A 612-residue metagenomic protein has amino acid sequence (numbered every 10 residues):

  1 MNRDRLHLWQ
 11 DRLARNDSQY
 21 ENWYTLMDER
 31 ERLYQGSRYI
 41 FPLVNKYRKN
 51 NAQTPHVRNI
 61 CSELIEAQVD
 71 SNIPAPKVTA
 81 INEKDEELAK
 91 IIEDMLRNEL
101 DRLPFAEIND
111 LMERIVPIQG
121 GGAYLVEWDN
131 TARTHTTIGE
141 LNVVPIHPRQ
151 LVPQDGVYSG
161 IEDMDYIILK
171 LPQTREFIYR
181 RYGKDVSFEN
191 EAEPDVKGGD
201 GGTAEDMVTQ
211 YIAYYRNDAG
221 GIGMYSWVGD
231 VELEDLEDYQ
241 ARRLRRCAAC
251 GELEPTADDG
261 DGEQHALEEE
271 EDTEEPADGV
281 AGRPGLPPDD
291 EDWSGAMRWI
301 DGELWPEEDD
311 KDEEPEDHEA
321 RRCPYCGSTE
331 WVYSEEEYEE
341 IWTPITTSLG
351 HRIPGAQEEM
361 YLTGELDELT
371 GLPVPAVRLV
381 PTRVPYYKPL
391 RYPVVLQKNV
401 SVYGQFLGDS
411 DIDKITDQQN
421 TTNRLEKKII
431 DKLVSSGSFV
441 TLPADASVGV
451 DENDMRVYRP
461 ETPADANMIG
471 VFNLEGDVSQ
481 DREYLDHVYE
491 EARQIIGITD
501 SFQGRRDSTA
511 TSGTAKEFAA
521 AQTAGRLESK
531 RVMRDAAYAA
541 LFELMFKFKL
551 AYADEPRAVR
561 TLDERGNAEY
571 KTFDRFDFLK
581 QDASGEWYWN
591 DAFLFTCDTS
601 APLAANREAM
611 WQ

Functional and structural regions predicted by a protein language model:
M1-G327, W331-T346, P354-A356, L366-T370 (+4 more regions): Extended, helix-rich architectural segments
Q53, K84, L88, D477-Y484 (+3 more regions): Secondary-structure capping and boundary motifs in well-ordered enzyme cores
K77-A80, E107-I115, L125-N130, K432-A446 (+2 more regions): Short coil/turn segments at secondary-structure boundaries
E93-L100, N109, E113, G121-L125 (+7 more regions): Short, well-ordered alpha-helical packing segments
N130, T514-Q612: Extended amphipathic alpha-helical segments with heptad-repeat/coiled-coil character used for oligomerization, fusion
M224, L304-P306, P373-V377, A568-T572 (+1 more regions): Short linear proline/tyrosine/threonine-rich motifs used for host-factor recruitment and membrane trafficking/assembly
L372, A376-A521: Structured mid-domain segments that build the active-site/substrate or prosthetic-cofactor binding neighborhood
